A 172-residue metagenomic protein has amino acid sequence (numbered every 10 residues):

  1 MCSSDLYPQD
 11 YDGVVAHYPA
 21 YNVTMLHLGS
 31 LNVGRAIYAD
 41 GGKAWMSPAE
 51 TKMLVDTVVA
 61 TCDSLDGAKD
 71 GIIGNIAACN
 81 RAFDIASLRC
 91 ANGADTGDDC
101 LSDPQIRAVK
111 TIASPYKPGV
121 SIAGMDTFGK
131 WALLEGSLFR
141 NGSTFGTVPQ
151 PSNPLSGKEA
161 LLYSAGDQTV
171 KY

Functional and structural regions predicted by a protein language model:
M1-Y172: C-terminal His-loop and adjacent cap/lid subdomain of alpha/beta-hydrolase
